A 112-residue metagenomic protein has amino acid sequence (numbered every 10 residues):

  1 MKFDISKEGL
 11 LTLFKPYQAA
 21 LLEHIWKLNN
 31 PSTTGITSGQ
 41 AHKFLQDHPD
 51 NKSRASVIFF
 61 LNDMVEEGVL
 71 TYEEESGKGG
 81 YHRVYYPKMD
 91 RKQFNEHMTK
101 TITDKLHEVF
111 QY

Functional and structural regions predicted by a protein language model:
M1-L28, S32: Short alpha-helical segments that sit at the start of domains
P31-L45: Short acidic, hydrophobic short linear motifs in intrinsically disordered regions
K43, D47, V65-E66: Alpha-helical residues within the helix-turn-helix
N51-E66: Short amphipathic alpha-helical interaction segments
V65-G77: A short, conserved structural fragment
E75-E96: Short, cationic-aromatic polyanion-contact patches
K92-Y112: Amphipathic alpha-helical dimerization/coiled-coil segments that flank or bridge DNA-binding/regulatory modules
